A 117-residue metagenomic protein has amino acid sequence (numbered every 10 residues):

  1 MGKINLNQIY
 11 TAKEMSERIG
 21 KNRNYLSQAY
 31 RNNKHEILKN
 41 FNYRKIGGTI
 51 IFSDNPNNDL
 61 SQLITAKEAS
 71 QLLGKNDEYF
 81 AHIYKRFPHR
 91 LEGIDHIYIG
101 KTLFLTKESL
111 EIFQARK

Functional and structural regions predicted by a protein language model:
M1, L6, S16, Y43 (+3 more regions): Low-complexity, intrinsically disordered short peptide segments enriched in small/polar/basic residues
M1, Y43, N57-L60, P88: Intrinsically disordered, low-complexity regions
M1-Y25, L60-Y79: Polyanion-binding surface elements
E14-E17, N32, K39, K67-Q71 (+1 more regions): Polar/charged alpha-helical tracts
G20-T49, G74-L103: Major-groove DNA-recognition helix of helix-turn-helix-type DNA-binding domains
G48-L72, E78, K107-K117: A short, Lys/Arg-enriched interface patch at domain edges and termini
